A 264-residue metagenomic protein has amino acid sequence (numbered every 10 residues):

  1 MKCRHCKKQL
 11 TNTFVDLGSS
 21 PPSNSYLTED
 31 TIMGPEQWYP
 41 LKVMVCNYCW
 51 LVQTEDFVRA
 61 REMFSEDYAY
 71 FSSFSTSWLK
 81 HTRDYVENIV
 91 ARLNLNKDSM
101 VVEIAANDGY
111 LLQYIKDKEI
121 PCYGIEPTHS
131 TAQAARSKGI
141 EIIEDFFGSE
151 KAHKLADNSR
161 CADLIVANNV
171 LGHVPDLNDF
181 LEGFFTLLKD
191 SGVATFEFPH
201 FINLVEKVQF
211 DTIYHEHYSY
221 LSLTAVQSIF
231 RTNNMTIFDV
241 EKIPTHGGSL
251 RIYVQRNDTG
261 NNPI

Functional and structural regions predicted by a protein language model:
M1-T76, E241, R251: N-terminal juxtadomain amphipathic helix that follows a signal peptide/anchor or precedes a small N-terminal auxiliary
P22, A194-S219, L223-A225, F230: Short, glycine-/aromatic-enriched active-site segment of Class I SAM-dependent methyltransferases
K97-N107: Conserved class I S-adenosyl-L-methionine
D108-E119: Conserved SAM-binding loop of SAM-dependent methyltransferases across substrates and taxa, primarily the Class I
G139-A152: Conserved SAM-binding strand-loop segment of SAM-dependent methyltransferases
V166: A conserved beta-strand element that flanks and buttresses the S-adenosyl-L-methionine
N178-V193: A short glycine-rich, Lys/Arg-flanked "PGG" loop and its adjoining helix->strand segment in the class I
H246-I264: Flexible, glycine-/basic-rich loop-and-beta segments that form/coincide with the SAM-dependent methyltransferase
